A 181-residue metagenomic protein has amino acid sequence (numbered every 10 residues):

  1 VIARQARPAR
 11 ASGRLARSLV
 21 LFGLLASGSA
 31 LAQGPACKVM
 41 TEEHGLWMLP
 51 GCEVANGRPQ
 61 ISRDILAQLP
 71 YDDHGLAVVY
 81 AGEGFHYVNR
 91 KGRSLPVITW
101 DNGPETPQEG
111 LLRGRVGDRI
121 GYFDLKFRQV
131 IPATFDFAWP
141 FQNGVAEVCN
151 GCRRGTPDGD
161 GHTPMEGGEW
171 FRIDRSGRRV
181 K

Functional and structural regions predicted by a protein language model:
V1-G13: N-terminal secretory signal peptides that target proteins for export/translocation
R14-L21: Sec-dependent signal peptide recognition, specifically the positively charged N-region followed immediately by
S27-S29: N-terminal signal peptide c-region/cleavage motif recognized by signal peptidases
Q33-K181: Residue-level detector of conserved, function-critical positions
